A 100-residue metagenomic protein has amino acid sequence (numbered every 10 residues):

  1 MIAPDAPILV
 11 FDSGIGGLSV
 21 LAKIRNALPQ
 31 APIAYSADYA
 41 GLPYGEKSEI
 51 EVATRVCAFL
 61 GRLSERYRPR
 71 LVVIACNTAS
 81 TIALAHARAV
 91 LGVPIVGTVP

Functional and structural regions predicted by a protein language model:
M1-P100: Non-catalytic structural scaffold of enzyme domains
